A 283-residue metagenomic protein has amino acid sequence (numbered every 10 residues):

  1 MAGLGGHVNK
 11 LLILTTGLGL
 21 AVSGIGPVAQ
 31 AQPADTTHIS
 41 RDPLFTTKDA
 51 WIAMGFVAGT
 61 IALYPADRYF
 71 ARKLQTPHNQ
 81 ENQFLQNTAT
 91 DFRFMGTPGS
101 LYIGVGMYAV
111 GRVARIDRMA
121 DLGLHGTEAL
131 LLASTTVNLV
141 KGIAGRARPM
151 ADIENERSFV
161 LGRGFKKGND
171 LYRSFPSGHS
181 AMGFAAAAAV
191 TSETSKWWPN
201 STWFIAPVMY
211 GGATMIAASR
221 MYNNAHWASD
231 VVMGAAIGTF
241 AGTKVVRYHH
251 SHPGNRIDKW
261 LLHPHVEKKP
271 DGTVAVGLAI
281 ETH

Functional and structural regions predicted by a protein language model:
M1-A53, P65, M95-P98, V113 (+2 more regions): Replace "edges of transmembrane helices
T36-T37, Q80-F84: Flexible, solvent-exposed coil segments and beta strand-coil junctions, predominantly the extracellular/periplasmic
A53-I61, G104-M107: Short, glycine/alanine-rich hydrophobic alpha-helices that insert into or span membranes
G59-A71: Alpha-helical transmembrane segments of multi-pass membrane proteins
R68-Q80: Interfacial/capping segments of alpha-helical transmembrane domains
Q83-I103: Interfacial helix-start motif at the membrane-water boundary
I103-D121: Long, highly hydrophobic alpha-helical transmembrane signal-anchor segments
